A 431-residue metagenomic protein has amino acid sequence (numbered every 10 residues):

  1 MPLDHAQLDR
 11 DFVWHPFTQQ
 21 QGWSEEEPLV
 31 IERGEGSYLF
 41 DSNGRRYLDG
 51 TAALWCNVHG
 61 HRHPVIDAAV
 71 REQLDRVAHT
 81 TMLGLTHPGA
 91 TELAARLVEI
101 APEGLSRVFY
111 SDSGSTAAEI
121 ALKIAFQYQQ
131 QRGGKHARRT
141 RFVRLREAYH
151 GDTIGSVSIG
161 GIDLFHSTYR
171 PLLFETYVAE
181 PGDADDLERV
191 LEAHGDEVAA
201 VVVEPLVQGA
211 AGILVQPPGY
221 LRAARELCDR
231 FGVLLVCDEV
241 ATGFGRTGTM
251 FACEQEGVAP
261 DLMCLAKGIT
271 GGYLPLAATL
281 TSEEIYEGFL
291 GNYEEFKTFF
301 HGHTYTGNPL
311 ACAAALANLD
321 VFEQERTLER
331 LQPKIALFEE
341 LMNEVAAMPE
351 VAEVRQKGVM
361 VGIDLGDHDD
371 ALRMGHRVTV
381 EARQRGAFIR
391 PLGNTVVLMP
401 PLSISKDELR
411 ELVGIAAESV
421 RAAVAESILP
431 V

Functional and structural regions predicted by a protein language model:
M1-V431: Conserved N-terminal phosphate-binding loop of PLP-dependent enzymes in the Aspartate aminotransferase
